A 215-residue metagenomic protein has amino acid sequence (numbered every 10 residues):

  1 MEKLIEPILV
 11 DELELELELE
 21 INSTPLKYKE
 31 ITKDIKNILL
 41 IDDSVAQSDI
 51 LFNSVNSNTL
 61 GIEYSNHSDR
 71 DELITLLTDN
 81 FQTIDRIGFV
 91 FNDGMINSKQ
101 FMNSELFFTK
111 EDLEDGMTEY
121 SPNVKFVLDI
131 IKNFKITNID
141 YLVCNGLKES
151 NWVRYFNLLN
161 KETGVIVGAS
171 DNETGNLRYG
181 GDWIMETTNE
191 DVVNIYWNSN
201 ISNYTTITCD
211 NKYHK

Functional and structural regions predicted by a protein language model:
M1-E2, Y213-K215: Short, solvent-exposed mixed-charge patches
M1-V10: Short, intrinsically disordered N-terminal pre-domain segments
L13, L17, I21-L76, Y155: A domain-level signal for caspase-like cysteine endopeptidase catalytic cores and their zymogen-processing architecture
I31-K33, F81-T83, N133-K135: Solvent-exposed loop and beta-edge segments used for protein-protein assembly and interaction
I38-I41, V45, L51, L60-R70 (+1 more regions): Small-residue-enriched, tightly packed secondary-structure blocks
D43, V143-N145, N189: Short, flexible loop/turn elements at secondary-structure junctions
D85-R86, N92-R178: Catalytic cores of nucleophile-dependent amide-cleaving enzymes
A169-Y213: Caspase-like cysteine protease fold
